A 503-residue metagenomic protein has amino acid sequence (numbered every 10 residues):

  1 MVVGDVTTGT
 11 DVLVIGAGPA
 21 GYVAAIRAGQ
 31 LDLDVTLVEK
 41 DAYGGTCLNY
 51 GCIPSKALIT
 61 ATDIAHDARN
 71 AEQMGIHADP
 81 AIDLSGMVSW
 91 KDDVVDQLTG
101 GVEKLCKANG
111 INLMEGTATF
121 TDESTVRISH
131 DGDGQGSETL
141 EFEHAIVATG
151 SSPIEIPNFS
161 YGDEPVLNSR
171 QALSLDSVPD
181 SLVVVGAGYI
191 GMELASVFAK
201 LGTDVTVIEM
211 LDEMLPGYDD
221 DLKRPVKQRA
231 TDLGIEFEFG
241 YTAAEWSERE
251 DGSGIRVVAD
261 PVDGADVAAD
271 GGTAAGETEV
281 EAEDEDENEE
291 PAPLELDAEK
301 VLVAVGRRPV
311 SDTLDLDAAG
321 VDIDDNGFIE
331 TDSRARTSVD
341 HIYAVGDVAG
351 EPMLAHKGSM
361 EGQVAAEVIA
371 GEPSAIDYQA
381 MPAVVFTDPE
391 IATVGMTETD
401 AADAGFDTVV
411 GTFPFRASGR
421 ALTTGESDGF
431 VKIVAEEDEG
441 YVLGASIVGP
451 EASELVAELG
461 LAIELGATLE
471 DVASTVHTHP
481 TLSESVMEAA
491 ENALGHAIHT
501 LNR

Functional and structural regions predicted by a protein language model:
V2-T10, I26-L33, V38-P157, Y161-V178 (+8 more regions): Glycine-rich flavin
G9-L37, V183-V184, I190-K200: N-terminal Rossmann-like FAD-binding beta1-loop-alpha1 element of flavoenzymes
L13-I15, A118, T139-G150, V184-V185 (+5 more regions): Short hydrophobic core segments
I15-A17, V23, G29-D41, T46 (+5 more regions): Flexible, glycine-rich terminal cap/loop adjacent to redox cofactors in electron-transfer oxidoreductases
C52, T149-D204, E236-F237, A318-A319 (+1 more regions): Glycine-rich dinucleotide-binding loop and its adjacent helix/turn
N112, T119-V126, G132-D133, D204-S333: A Rossmann-like FAD-binding core segment of flavoenzymes
N112-M114, L167, E236-E238, V409-G411: General small-molecule cofactor/ligand-binding pocket signal
G162-P179, A282-D284, L294-A370, A462: FAD-site-proximal beta/loop scaffold in flavoenzymes
